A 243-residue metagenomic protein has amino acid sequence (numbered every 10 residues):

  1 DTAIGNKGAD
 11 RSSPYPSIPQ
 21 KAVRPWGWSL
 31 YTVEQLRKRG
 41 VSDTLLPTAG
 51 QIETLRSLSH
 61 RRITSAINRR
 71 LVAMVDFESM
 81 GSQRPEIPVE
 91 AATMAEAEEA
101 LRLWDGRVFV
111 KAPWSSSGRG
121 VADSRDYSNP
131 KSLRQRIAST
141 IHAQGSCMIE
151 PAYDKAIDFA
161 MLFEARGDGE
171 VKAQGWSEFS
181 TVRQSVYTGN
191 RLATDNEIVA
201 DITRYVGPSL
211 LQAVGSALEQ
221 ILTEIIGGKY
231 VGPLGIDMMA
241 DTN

Functional and structural regions predicted by a protein language model:
T2-D105, S116: Conserved N-proximal alpha/beta basic substrate-recognition cap immediately N-terminal to, or forming the N-lobe
K21-V23, V108-V110, C147: Generic beta-sheet signal
T32-G40, R119-A122, F159-A160, T242-N243: A short acidic (Asp/Glu
P85-A91, R107-R134, F159-A160, R183-I202: Glycine-rich phosphate-binding loop of ATP-grasp-fold ATP-dependent ligases
A95-G106, E224-G227, A240-T242: A short acidic-Thr-Gly-centered motif at the start of a beta-strand
D105-G106, K131-T188, M239-N243: Phosphate-binding site of ATP-dependent enzymes
W114-S115, A152-A156, G227-G232: A short catalytic or substrate-binding loop motif that flags glycine-/basic-rich loops and adjacent residues that bind
Q144, S185-T242: A long amphipathic alpha-helix within ATP-dependent nucleotide-binding catalytic cores
